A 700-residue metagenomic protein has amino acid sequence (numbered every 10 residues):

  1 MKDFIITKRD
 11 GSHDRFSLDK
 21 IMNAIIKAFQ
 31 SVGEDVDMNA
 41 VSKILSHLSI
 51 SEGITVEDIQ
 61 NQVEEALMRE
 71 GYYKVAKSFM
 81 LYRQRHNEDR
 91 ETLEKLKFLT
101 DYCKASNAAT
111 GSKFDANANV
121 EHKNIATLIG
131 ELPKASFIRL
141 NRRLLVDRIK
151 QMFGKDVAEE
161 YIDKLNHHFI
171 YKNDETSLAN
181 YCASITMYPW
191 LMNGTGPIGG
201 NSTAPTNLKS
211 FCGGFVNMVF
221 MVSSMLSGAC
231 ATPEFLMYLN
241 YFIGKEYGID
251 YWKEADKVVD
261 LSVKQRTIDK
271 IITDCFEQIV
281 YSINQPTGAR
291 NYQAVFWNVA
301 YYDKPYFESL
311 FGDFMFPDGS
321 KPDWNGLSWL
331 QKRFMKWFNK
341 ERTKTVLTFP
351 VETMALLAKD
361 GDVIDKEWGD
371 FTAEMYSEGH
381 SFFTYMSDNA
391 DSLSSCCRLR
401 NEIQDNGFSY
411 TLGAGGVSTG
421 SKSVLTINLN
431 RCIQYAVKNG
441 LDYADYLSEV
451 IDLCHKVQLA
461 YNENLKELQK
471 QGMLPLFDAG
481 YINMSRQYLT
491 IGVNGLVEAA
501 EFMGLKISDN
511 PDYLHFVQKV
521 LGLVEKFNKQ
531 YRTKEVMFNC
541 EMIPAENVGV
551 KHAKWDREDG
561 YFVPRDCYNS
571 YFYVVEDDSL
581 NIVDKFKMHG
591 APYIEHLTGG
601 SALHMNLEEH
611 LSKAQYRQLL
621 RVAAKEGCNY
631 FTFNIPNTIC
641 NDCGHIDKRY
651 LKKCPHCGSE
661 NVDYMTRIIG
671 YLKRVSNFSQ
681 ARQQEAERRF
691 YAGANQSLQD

Functional and structural regions predicted by a protein language model:
M1-A108, N483, E685-Y691: Charged, amphipathic alpha-helical regulatory modules used for macromolecular assembly or allosteric control
F4, L45-I50, G312-D313, E498-L505 (+1 more regions): Short, hydrophobic beta-strand segments
S17, I21, A231, L489-L496 (+1 more regions): Catalytic-loop motifs flanking and including active-site residues across diverse enzymes
L96-S485, K506, N510-Y664: Conserved catalytic cores of very large enzyme subunits
M237, L489-F502, G522, R667: Contiguous, well-ordered alpha-helical segments that form the cores/surfaces of helical PPI scaffolds
K270-T273, F502, E687-F690: Metallocofactor- and cofactor-centric catalytic cores in central/energy metabolism, strongly enriched
H656-D700: Long, charge-rich boundary regions
